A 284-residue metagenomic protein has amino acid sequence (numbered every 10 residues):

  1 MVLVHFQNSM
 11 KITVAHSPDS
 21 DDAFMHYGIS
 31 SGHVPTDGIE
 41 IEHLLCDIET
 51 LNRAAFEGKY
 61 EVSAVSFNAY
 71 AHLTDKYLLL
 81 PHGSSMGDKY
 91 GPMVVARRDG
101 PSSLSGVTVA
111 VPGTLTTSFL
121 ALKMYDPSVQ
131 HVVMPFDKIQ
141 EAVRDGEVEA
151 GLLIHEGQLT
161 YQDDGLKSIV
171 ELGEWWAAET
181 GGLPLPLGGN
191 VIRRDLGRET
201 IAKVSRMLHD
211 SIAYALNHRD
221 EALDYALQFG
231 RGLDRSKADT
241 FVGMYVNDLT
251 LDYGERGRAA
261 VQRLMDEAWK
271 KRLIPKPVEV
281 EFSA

Functional and structural regions predicted by a protein language model:
K11-S31, P92-E149, I154-E156, A259-Q262: Bilobed "Venus flytrap"/periplasmic-binding protein-like clamshell domains and structurally analogous long
I12-T13, K76-S84, T108: A structural signal for short loop-to-beta-strand junctions that line the ligand-binding cleft of periplasmic/secreted
V34-L44, Y125-M134, K138, I274-V280: A local structural motif
D47-E49, G58-A71, P135-F136, L153-Q158: Beta->alpha turn/N-cap motifs
L79-P101, A177-D195: Hydrophobic/proline-rich hinge and linker segments of small-molecule sensing/allosteric domains, predominantly
D137-Q228: Pocket-lining segment of extracytoplasmic ligand-binding domains
G197-E267: Secondary-structure end/capping motifs
D266-A284: Conserved C-terminal helix/tail region of periplasmic/extracytoplasmic solute-binding proteins
